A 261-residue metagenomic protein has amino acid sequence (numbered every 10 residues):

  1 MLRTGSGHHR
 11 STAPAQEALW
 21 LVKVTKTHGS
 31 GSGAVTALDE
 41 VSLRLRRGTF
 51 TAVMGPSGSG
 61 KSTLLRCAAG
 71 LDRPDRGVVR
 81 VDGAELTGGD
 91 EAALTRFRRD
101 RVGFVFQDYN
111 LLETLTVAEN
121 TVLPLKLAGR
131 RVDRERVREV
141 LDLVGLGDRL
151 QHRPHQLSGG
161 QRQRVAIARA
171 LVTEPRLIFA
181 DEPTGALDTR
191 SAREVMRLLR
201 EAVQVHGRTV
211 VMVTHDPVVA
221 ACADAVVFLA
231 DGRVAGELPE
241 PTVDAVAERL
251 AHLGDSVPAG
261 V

Functional and structural regions predicted by a protein language model:
S32-V35, L86-V102, L127, D244-A247: ABC ATPase NBD coupling module
A69: Helix-to-loop junction immediately C-terminal to a conserved catalytic motif
G77-G88: Conserved ABC transporter NBD signature motif
L115-L123: Short coil-to-helix segment of the ABC ATPase nucleotide-binding domain corresponding to the Q-loop/switch region
R153-Q163: Conserved ABC ATPase signature
E174: Conserved catalytic motifs of ABC-family nucleotide-binding domains
I178-D181: Catalytic Walker B motif of ABC-type/P-loop ATPase nucleotide-binding domains
